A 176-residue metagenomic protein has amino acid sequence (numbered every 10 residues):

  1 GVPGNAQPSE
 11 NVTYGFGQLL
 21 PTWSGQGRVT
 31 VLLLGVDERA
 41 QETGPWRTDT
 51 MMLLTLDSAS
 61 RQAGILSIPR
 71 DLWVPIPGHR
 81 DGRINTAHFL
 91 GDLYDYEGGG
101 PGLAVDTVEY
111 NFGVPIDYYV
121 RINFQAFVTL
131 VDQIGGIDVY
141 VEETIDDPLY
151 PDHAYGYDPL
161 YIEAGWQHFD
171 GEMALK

Functional and structural regions predicted by a protein language model:
G1-K176: Non-catalytic, solvent-exposed segments at the cell envelope interface
